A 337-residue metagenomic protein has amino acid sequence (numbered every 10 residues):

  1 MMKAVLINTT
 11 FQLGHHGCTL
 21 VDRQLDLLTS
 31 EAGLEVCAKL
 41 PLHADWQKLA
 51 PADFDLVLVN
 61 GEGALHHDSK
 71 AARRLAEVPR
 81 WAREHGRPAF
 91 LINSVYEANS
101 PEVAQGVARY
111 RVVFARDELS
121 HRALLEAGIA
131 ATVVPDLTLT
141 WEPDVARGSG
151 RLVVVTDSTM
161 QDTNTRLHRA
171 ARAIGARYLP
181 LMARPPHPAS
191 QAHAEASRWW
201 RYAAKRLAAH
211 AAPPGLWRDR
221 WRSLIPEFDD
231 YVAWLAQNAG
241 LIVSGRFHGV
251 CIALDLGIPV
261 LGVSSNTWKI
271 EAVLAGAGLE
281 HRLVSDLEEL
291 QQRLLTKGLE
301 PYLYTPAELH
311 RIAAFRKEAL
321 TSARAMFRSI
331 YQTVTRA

Functional and structural regions predicted by a protein language model:
M1-A337: Active-site anion-handling motifs in enzyme catalytic cores
